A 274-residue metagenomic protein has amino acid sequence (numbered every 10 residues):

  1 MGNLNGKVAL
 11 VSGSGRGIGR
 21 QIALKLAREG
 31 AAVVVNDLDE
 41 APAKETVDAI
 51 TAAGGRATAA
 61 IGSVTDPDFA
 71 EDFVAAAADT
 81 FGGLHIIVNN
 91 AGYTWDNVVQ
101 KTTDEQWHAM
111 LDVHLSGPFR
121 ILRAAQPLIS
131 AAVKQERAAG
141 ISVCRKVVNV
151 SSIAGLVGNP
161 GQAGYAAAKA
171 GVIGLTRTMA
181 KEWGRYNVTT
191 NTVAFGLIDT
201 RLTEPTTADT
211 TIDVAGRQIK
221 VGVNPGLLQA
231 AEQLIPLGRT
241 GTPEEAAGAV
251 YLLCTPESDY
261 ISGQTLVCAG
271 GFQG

Functional and structural regions predicted by a protein language model:
N3-V34: Canonical Rossmann dinucleotide-binding motif of NAD(H)/NADP(H)-dependent dehydrogenases/reductases, specifically
G83, G184-T189, I261-G263: Short, small/polar-rich loop/turn modules that mediate ligand/substrate recognition or access, typified
V98-V99, T103-L111, A231: Substrate-binding pocket helix/loop in short-chain dehydrogenase/reductase
L122, A168, T176: Active-site helix of classical SDR
P127, K181-E182, D259: Alpha-helical segment proximal to the catalytic Tyr-Lys
S152: Residue(s) in the substrate-gating loop at a strand-loop-helix junction that position the organic substrate next
V157, A249-Y251, S262-G274: Short C-terminal tail/terminal secondary-structure segment of NAD(P)H-dependent dehydrogenase/reductase domains
